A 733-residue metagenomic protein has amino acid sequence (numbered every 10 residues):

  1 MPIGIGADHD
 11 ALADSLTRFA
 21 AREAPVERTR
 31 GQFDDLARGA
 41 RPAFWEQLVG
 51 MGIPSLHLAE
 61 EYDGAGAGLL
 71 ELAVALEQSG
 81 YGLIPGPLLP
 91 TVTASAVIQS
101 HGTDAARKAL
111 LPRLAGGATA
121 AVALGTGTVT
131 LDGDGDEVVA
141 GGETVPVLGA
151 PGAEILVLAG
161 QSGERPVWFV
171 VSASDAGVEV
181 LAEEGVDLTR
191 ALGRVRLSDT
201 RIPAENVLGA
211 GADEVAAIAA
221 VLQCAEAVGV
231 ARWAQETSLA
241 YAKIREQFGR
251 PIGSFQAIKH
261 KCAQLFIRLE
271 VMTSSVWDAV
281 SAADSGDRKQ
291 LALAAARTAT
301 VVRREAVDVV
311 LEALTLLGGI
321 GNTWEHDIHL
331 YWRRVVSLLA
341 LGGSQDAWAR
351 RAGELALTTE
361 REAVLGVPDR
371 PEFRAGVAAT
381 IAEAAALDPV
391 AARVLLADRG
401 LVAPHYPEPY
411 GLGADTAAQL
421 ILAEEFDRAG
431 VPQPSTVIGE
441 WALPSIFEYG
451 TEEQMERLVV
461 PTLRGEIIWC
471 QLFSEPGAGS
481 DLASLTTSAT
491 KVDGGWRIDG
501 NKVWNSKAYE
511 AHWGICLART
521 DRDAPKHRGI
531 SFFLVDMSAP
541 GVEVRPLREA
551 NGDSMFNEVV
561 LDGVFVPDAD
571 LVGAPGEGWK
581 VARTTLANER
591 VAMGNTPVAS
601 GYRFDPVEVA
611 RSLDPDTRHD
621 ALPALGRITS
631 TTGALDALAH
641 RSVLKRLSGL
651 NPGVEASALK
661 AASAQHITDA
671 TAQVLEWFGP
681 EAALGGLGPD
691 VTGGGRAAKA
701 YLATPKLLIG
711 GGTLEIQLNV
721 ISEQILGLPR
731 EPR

Functional and structural regions predicted by a protein language model:
M1-L88, A347-T436, F447, R457 (+6 more regions): Amphipathic, small/basic residue-rich leader segments at the start of a protein or domain
P2, T93, G319-A382, V581-R583 (+2 more regions): Glycine-rich phosphate/cofactor-binding loops in nucleotide/flavin-utilizing enzymes
P2-D14, I53, G80-Y81, V178-E270 (+8 more regions): Glycine-rich beta->alpha junctions and the first turn(s) of the following alpha-helix
P25-L36, K243, Q247-R250, F266-V301 (+3 more regions): C-terminal helix-coil-helix/basic helical segment that borders enzyme active sites and/or dimer interfaces and provides
G50-K108, L401-V460, R464-G465, K507-W513 (+7 more regions): Internal helix-loop-helix
G116-G127, L158, G465-F473, L517: A short, Trp-centered hydrophobic/proline-enriched beta-strand micro-motif
A123, E137, G141-E179, F447 (+1 more regions): A short core secondary-structure module
V228, Q235, F248-E360, R696: Extended, hydrophobic interaction surfaces within ordered domains
